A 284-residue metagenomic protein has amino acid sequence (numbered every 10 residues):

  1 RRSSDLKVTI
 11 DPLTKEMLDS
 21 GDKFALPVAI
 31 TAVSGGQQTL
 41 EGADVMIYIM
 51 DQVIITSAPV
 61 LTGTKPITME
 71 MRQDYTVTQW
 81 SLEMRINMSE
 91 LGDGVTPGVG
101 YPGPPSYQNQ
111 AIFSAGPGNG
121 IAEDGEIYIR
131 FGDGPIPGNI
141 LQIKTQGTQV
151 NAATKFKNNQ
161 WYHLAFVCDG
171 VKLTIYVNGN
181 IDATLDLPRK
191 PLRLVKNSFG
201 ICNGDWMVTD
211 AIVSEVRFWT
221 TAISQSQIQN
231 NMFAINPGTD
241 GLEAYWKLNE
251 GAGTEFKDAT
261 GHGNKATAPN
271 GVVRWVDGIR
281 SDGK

Functional and structural regions predicted by a protein language model:
T14-A25: Short glycine/proline/serine/threonine-rich loop/turn segments at secondary-structure transition edges
D44-L61, F233-K284: Extracytoplasmic low-complexity segments
Q52-A58, S89, E126-P188, V273-K284: Extracellular glycan-interaction surfaces
I54-G138, I223, Q227: Extracellular glycan-recognition modules
E70-L82, A153-Q160, W206-I212, N236-T239: Extracellular/lumenal carbohydrate-interaction signature centered on repeated Trp-anchored short motifs
W80-E90, M207-N231, E243-A252: Extracellular, beta-strand-rich glycan-interacting domains
T184-I212, P237-G241: Flexible glycan-contacting loops in extracellular carbohydrate-active proteins
